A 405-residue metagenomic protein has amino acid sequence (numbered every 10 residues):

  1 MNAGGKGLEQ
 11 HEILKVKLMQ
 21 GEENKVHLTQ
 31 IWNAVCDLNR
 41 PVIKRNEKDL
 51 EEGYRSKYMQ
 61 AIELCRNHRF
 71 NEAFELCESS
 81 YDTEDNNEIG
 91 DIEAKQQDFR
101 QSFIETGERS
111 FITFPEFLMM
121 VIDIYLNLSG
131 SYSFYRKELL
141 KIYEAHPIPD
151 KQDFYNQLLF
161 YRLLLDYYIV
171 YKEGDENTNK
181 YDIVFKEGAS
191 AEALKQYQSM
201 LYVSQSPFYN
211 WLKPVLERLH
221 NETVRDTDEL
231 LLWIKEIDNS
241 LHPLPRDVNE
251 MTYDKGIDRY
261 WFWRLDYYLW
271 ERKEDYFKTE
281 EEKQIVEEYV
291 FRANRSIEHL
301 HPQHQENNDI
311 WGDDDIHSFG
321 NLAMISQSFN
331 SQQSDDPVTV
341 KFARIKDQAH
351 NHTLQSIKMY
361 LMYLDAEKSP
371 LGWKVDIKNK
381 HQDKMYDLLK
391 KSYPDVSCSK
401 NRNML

Functional and structural regions predicted by a protein language model:
M1-L405: Covalent nucleotidyltransferase
